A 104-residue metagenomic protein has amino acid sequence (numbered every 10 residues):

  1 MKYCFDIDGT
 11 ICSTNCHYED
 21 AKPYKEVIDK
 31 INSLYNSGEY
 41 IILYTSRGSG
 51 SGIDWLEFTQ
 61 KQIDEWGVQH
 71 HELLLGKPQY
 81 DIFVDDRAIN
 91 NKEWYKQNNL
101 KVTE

Functional and structural regions predicted by a protein language model:
M1-E104: Catalytic phosphate/metal-binding cores of nucleic-acid and nucleotide-processing enzymes, i.e., regions that mediate
